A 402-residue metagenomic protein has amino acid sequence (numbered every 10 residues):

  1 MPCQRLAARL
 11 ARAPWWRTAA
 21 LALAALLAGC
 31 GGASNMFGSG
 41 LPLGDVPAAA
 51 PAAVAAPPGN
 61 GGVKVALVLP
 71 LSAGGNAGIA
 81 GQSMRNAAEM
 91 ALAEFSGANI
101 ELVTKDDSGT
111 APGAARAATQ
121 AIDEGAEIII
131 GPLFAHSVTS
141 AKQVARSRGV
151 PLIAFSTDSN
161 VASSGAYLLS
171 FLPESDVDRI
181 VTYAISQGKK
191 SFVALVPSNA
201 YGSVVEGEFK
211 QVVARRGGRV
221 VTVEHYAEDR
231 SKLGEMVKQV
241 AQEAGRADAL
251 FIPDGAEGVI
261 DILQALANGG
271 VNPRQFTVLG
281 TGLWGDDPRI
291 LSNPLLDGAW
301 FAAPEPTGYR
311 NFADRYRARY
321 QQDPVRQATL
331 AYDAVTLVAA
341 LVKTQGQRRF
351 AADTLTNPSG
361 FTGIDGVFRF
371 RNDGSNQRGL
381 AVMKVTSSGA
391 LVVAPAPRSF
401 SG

Functional and structural regions predicted by a protein language model:
P2-L23, C30-G402: Extracytosolic ligand-binding ectodomains
